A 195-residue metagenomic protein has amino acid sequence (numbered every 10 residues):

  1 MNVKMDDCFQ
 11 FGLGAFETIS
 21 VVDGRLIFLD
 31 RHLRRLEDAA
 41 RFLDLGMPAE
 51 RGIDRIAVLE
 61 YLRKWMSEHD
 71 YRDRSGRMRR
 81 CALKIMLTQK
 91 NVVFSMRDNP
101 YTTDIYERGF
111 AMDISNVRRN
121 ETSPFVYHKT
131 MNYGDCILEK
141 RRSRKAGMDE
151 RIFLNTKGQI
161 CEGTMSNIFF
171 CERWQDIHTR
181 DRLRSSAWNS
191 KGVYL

Functional and structural regions predicted by a protein language model:
M1-I152, T156-K157, R182: Conserved alpha/beta cores of soluble small-molecule-handling proteins
Q10, C161, S186: Short glycine/serine/threonine-biased micro-segments
T18-S20, F169, Y194: Residues at secondary-structure transition points
T102-D104, F170-C171, R184-W188: A short local loop/turn or secondary-structure capping micro-motif enriched for an aromatic residue
Q159-D181: Glycine- and Gly-Pro-enriched alpha-helical subdomains that act as flexible, kink-prone "lid/hinge" or packing modules
I177-L195: Glycine/small-residue-rich hydrophobic helix-like segments
